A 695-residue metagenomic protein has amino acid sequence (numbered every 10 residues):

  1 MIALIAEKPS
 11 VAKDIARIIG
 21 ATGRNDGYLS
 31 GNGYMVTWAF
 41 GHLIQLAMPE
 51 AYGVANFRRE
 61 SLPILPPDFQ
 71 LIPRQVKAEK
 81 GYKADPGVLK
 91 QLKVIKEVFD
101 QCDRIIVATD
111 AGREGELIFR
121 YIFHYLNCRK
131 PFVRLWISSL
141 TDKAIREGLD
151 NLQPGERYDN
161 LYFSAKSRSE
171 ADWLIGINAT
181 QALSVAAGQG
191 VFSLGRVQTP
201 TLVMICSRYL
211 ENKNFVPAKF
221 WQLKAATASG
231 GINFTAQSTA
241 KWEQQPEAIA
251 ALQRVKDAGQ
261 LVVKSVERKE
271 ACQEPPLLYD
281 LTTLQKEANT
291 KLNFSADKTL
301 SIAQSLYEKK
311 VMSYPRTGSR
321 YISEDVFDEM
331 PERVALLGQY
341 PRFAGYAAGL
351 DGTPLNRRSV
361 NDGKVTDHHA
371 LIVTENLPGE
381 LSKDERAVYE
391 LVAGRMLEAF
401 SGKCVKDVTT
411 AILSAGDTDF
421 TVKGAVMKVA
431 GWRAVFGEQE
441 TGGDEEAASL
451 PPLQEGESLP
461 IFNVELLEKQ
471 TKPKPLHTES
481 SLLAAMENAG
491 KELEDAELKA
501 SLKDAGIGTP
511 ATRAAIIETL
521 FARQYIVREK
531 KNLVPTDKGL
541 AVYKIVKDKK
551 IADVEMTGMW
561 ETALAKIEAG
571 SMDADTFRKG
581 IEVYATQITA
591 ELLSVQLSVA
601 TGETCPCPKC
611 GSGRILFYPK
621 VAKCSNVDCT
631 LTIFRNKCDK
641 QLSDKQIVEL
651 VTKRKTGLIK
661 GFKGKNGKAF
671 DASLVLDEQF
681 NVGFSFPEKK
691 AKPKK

Functional and structural regions predicted by a protein language model:
M1-A3, T109-A111, G188-V191, R268-L277 (+4 more regions): Conserved short loop/turn motifs at secondary-structure junctions
M1-S169, W173, P354, P473: Intrinsically disordered, low-complexity regulatory segments
I2, G81, V88, Y125 (+5 more regions): Basic, low-complexity terminal or inter-domain segments flanking catalytic cores
P9-A16, G33-V36, F40, R59-L62 (+22 more regions): Amphipathic alpha-helical transducer elements in NTP-driven molecular machines
G87, K93, D100-Q101, L140-T227 (+1 more regions): C-terminal or mid-to-C-terminal helical accessory/interaction module adjacent to the motor/catalytic core
E243-Y279, Q285: Metal- or metallocofactor-binding catalytic centers and their adjacent structured scaffolds across diverse enzyme
L278-E287, I372, N463-E465: Short, hydrophobic beta-strand segments
